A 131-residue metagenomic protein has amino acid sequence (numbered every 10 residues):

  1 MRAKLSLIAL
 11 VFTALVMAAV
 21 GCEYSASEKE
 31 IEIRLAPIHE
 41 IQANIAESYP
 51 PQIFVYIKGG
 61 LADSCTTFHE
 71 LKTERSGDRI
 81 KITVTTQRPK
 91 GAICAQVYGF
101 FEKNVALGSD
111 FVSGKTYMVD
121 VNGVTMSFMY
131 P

Functional and structural regions predicted by a protein language model:
M1-A9: Bacterial N-terminal signal peptides that target proteins for export
A18-G21: C-terminal motif of bacterial Sec signal peptides marking the signal peptidase cleavage site
E23-S25: Bacterial signal peptide processing site
E28-S48: Short, compositionally biased P/S/T/A/G/V-rich stretches that sit at domain boundaries
Y49-G91: Mature extracytoplasmic domains of secretory-pathway proteins
Q52-Y56, R79, F100-A106, T125: Intrinsic-disorder/low-complexity, polar/charged segments enriched in Ser/Thr/Lys/Arg/Asp/Glu/Gln
V84-S109: An anionic, turn-rich surface loop/hairpin at beta-sheet edges that serves as a generic interaction/coordination patch
A95, A106-Y130: Short, exposed beta-strand-loop hairpins at the edges of beta-sheets in extracellular/periplasmic proteins
